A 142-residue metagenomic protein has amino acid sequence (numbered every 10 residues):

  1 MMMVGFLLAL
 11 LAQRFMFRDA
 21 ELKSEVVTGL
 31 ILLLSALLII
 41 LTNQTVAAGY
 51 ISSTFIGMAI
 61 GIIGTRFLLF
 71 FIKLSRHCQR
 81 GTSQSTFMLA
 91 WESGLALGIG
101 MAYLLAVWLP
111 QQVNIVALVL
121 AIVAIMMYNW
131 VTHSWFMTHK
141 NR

Functional and structural regions predicted by a protein language model:
M1-F6, F87-W91: Transmembrane alpha-helical segments of major facilitator superfamily
L7, L38, A96-G100: Hydrophobic/small/kink-forming positions within alpha-helical transmembrane segments of polytopic membrane proteins
L8-S24: Helix-to-loop junctions at the C-terminal end of transmembrane segments in multipass secondary transporters
L10-F15, L69, I99-Y103, V107: Small-residue-mediated transmembrane helix hinge/kink sites in multi-pass secondary transporters
L22-F67: C-terminal transmembrane helical hairpin of 12-TM major facilitator-type secondary transporters
G64-H77: Intracellular helix-loop hinge segments at the cytoplasmic ends of transmembrane helices in 12-TM rocker-switch-type
S75-P110: A late C-terminal transmembrane helix in Major Facilitator Superfamily
Q111-R142: Multi-pass alpha-helical transporter architecture, strongest for 12-TM Major Facilitator/SLC carriers used
